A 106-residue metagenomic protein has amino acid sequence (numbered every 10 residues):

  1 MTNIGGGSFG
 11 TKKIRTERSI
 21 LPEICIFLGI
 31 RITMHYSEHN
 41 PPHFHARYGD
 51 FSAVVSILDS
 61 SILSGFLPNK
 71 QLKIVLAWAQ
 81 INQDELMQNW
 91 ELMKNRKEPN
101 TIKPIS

Functional and structural regions predicted by a protein language model:
M1-I30, Y36, G49-F51, I62: A cross-family signal for N-terminal binding/gating loops and helix N-caps that shape access to the active site
S19, R47-G49, V54, D59 (+2 more regions): Short, functionally important structural connectors and interaction interfaces within domains
S19-P22, P42-F44, Q88-N89: Intrinsically disordered, low-complexity boundary segments flanking structured domains
E23-I26, V54, S61-I62, F66 (+1 more regions): Residue-level preference for alpha-helix termini and adjacent loops
H35-N69: A short, structured beta-strand/loop element
I74-S106: C-terminal structural segments of small proteins and small subunits
